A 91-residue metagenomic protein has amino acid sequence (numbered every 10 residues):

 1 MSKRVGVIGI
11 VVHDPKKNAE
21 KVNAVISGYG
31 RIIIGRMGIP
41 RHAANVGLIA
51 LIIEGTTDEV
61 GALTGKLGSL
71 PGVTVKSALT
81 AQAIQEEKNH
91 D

Functional and structural regions predicted by a protein language model:
M1-D91: Long, contiguous binding/interaction regions
